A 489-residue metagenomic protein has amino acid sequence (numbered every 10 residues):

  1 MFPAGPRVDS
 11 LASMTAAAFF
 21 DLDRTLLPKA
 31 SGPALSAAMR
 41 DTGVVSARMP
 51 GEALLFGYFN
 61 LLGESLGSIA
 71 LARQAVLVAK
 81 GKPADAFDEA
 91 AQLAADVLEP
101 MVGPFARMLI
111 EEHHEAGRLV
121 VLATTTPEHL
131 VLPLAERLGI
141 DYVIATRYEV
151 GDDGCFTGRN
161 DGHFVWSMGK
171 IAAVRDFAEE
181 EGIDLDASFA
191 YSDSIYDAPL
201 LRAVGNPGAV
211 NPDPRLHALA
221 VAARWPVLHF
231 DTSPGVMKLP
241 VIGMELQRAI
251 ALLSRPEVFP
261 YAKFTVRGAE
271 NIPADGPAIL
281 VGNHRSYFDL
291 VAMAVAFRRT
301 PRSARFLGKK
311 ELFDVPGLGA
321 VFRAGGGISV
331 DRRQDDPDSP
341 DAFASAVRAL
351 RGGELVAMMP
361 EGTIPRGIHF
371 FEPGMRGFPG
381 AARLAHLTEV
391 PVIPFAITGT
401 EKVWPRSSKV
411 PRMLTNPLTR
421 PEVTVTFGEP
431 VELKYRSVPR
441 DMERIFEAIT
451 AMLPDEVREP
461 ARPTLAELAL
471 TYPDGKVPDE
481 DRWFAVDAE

Functional and structural regions predicted by a protein language model:
F2, D9, S13-T15, A90 (+1 more regions): C-terminal cap/substrate-recognition subdomain and adjoining C-terminal extension of metal-dependent phosphatase-like
V8-G63: Active-site neighborhood of HAD-like aspartate-dependent phosphohydrolases
T25-L26, F156, I364: Hydrophobic "anchor" residues
A70-P104: Metal-dependent phosphoesterase signature
L134, P199-L200, L219, A296 (+3 more regions): Hydrophobic/aromatic ligand-binding patch that stacks against planar heteroaromatic rings of cofactors or nucleotides
A135-G151, A274-D335: Catalytic core of membrane glycerolipid acyltransferases/transacylases, capturing the structured, soluble-facing
I242-A249, L253, P340-E489: Non-catalytic C-terminal accessory region of glycerolipid acyltransferases and related lyso-lipid remodeling enzymes
L253-H284: Helix-to-loop junction immediately C-terminal to a conserved catalytic motif
